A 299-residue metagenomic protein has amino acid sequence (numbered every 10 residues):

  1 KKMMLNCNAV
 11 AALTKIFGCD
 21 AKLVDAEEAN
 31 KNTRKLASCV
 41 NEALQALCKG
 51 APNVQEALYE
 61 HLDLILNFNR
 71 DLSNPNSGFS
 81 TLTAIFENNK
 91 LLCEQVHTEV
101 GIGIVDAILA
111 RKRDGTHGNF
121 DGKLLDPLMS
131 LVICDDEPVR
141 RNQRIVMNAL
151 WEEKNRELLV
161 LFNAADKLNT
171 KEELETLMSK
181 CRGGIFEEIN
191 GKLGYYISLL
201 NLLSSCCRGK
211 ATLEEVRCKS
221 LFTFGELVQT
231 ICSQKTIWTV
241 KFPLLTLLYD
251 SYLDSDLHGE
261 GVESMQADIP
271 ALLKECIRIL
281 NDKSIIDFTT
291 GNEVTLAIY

Functional and structural regions predicted by a protein language model:
K1-Y299: Elongated alpha-helical scaffolds that mediate protein-protein interactions in large eukaryotic proteins, primarily
